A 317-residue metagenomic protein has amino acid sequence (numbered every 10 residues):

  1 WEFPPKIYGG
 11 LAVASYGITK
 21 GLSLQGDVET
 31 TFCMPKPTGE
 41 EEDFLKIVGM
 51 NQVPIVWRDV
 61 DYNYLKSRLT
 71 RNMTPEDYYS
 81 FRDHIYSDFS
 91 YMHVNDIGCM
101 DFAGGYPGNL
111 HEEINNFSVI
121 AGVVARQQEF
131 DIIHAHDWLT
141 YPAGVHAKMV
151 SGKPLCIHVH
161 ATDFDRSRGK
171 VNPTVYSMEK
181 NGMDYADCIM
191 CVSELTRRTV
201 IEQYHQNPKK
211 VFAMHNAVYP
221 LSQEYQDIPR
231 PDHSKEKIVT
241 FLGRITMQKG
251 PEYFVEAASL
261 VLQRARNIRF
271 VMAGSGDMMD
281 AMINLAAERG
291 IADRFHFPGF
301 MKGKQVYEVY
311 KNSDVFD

Functional and structural regions predicted by a protein language model:
D27-A125: A conserved catalytic-core segment of Leloir-type glycosyltransferases
K36, L195, A217: Carbohydrate-associated surface elements
L110-I120, K153-C156, F164-N181, P220: Nucleotide-sugar donor phosphate/pyrophosphate-binding loop at the beta->alpha transition of glycosyltransferases
S167-K170, I201-E202, K209, A217-K235: Acidic anion/phosphate-binding donor-loop and adjacent secondary structure in glycosyltransferase catalytic cores
M190, P231-A258: Conserved donor-binding/catalytic core segment of Leloir-type glycosyltransferases
A273, D280-K304: Nucleotide-activated donor-binding/catalytic signature segment of Leloir-type glycosyltransferases, i.e., the conserved
R294, K311-D317: Acidic donor-binding loop of glycosyltransferase active sites
M301, E308-S313: Short alpha-helical donor nucleotide-sugar binding micro-motif in glycosyltransferases
